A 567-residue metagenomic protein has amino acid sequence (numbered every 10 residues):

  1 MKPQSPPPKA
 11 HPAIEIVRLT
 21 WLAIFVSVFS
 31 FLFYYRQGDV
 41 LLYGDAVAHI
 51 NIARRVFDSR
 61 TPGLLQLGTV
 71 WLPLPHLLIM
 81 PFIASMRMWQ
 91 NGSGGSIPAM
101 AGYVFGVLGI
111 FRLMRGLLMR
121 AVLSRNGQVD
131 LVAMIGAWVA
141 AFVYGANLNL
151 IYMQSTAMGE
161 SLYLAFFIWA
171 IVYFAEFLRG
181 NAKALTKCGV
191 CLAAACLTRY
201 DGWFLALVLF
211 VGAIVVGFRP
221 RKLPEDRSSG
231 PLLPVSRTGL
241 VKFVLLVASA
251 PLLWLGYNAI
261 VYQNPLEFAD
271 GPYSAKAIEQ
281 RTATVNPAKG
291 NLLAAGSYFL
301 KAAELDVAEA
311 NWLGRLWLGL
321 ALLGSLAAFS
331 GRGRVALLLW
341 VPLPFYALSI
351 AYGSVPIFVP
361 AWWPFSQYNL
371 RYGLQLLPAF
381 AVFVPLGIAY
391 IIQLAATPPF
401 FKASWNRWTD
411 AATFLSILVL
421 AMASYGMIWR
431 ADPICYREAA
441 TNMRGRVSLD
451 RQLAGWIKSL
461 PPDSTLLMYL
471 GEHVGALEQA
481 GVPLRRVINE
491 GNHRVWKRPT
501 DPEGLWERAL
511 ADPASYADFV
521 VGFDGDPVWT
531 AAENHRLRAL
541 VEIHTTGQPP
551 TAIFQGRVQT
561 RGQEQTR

Functional and structural regions predicted by a protein language model:
R18-A23, L131-W138, V190, F210-A213 (+4 more regions): Signature aromatic-anchored transmembrane alpha helix within multi-pass, membrane-resident enzymes that catalyze glycan
F31-L32, R219, T238-L320, F345-Y346: Membrane-lumen/periplasm interface segments of specific transmembrane helices in polyprenyl phosphate-linked
G68-W71, N149-L162: Short acidic/glycine- and proline-prone juxtamembrane loop motifs at membrane-interface regions of multi-pass membrane
I97-G127, W169, L323-L326: Transmembrane-helix motifs of polytopic, lipid-linked glycan transferases
N126-L131, A170-K187, P220, E225-R227: Membrane-interface transmembrane helices that cradle and orient dolichyl/undecaprenyl
I214, R221, K301-Y346, V384-Y390: Hydrophobic, aromatic-rich transmembrane alpha-helices and their immediate juxtamembrane boundary segments
T413-V474, G562: Membrane-embedded, lumen/periplasm-facing catalytic core of multi-pass transferases that use lipid-linked donors
G455-R494, A517-G525: Short periplasmic/luminal acceptor-recognition loop of GT-C membrane glycosyltransferases, typified by
